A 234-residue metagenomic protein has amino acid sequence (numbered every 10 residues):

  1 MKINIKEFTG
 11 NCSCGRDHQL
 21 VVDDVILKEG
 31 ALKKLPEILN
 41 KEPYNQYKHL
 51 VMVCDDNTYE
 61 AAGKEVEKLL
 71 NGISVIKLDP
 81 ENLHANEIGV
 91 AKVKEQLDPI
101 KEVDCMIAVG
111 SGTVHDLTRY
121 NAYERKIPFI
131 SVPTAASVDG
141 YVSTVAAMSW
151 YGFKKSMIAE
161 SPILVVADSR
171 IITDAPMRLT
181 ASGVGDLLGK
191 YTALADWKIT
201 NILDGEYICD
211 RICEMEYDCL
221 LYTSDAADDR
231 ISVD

Functional and structural regions predicted by a protein language model:
M1-C105: ATP/NTP phosphate-donor binding region
D24, I163-L164, D229: Well-ordered beta-strand positions
V53-C54, G110, A167: Short beta-strand/turn micro-motifs composed of small residues that flank or help shape donor/cofactor-binding pockets
T58, E81-A85, T113, A136 (+1 more regions): Glycine-/small-residue-rich active-site loops that bind phosphorylated ligands and cofactors
A61-A62, D116, A175: Residues that form or flank phosphate/diphosphate-binding pockets in enzymes that use nucleotide phosphates
I100-A135: A short, small-residue-rich loop immediately preceding and capping a beta-strand
Y123-L220: A glycine/threonine-rich phosphate-anchoring loop and its flanking beta-alpha core in nucleotide/phosphate-binding
Y222-D234: Single conserved hydrophobic/aromatic residue that forms the stacking wall/gate of nucleotide- or nucleobase-binding
